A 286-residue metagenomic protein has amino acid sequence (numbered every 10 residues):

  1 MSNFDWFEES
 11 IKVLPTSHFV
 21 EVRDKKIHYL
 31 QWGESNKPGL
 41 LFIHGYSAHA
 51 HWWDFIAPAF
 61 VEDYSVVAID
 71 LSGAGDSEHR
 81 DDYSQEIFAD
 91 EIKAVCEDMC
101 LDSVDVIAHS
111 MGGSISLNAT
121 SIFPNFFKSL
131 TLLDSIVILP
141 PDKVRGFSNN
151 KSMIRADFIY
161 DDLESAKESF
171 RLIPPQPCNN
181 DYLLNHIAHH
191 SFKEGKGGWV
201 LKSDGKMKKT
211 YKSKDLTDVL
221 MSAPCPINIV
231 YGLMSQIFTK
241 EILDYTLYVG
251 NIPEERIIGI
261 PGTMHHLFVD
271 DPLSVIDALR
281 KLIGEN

Functional and structural regions predicted by a protein language model:
M1-L40, E62-Y64, L101-D102, R256 (+1 more regions): Alpha/beta-hydrolase fold catalytic core
R23, V67-I107, D277: Active-site loop/oxyanion-hole signature of alpha/beta-hydrolase fold enzymes
H28-D76: Conserved HGGG/HGGXW glycine-rich cap/lid loop of the alpha/beta-hydrolase fold
N118-S121, K128-D161: Flexible "cap/lid" loop of the alpha/beta hydrolase fold
I159-K214: Conserved alpha/beta-hydrolase catalytic His-Asp/Glu region
S222-T263: Conserved loop-alpha-helix segment in the C-terminal half of the alpha/beta-hydrolase fold that carries the catalytic
I260-P272: Catalytic histidine-centered segment of alpha/beta-hydrolase-like enzymes
V269-K281: Post-His helix in hydrolase/transferase enzymes
